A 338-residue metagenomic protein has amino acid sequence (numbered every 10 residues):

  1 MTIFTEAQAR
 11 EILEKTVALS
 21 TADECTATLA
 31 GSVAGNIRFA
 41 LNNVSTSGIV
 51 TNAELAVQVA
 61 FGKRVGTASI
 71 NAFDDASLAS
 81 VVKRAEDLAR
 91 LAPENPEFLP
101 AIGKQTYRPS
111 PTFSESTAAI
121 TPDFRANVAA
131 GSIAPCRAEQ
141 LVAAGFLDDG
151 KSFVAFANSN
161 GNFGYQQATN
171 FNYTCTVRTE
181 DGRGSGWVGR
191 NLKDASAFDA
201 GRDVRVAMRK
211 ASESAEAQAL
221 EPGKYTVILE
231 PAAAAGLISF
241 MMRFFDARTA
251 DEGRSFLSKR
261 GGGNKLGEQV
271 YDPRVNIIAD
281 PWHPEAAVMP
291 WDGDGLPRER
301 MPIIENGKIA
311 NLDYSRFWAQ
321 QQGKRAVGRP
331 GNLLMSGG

Functional and structural regions predicted by a protein language model:
M1-T16, A22-N36, A76-Q166, A197-A235: Acidic low-complexity segments
M1-V33, F244-P281, L333-G338: Short, compositionally biased leader-like segments
D23-C25, G35-I37, A53-V57, G66 (+9 more regions): Structural beta-strand/beta-sheet cores of well-ordered domains, especially the beta-sheet scaffolds that support
G35-R90: N-terminal alpha-helical targeting/anchoring segments
I37-N42, K151-N170, S185-N191, L237-R243 (+3 more regions): Short acidic, glycine/serine/threonine-rich loops at helix termini
G48-F61, G164-R190, I303-E305: Short beta-strand elements
V177-T179, R190-N191, L229-A233, M242 (+4 more regions): Short, structured patches in soluble enzyme cores that scaffold and shape functional sites
G262-G338: Dual-mode signal for accessory low-complexity, basic/Gly-rich regions
